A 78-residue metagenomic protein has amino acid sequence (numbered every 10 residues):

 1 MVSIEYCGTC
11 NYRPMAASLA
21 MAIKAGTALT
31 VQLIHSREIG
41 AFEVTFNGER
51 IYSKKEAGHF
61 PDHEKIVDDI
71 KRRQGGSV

Functional and structural regions predicted by a protein language model:
M1-G26: Local sequence-structure signature of Cys/Sec-based thiol-disulfide redox active-site neighborhoods
S3, G76-V78: Metal-dependent nuclease catalytic core centered on acidic motifs
C7, I34-S36: Conserved beta-strand termini and adjacent loop/short-helix elements that scaffold enzyme active sites in alpha/beta
L29-L33: A short linear hydrophobic-aromatic micro-motif
E38-E43: Structural micro-motif
I51-G76: Non-catalytic, surface beta->alpha helical segment in thiol-disulfide oxidoreductase systems
